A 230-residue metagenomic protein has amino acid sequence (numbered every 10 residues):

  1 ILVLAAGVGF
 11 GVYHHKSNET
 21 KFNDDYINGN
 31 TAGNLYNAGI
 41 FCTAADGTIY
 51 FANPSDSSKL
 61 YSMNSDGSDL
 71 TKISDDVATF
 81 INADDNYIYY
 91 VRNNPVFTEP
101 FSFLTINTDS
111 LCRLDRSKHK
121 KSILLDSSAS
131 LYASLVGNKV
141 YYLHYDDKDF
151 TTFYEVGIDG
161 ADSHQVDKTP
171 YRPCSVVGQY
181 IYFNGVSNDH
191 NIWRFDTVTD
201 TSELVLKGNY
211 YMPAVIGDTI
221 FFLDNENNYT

Functional and structural regions predicted by a protein language model:
I1-F10: Hydrophobic membrane-insertion alpha-helices, especially the h-region of bacterial N-terminal signal peptides
H14-K72: N-terminal, intrinsically disordered, polar/charged segments of Gram-positive cell-envelope systems that serve as
Y36-A44, D75-D85, S127-G137, K168-G178 (+1 more regions): Repeated scaffold domains used in trafficking and secretory/extracellular systems, primarily beta-propellers
Y50-A52, Y89-R92, Y141-H144, Y182-N184 (+1 more regions): Residue position within the beta-strands of beta-propeller blades
S57-Y61, L70, D75-D85, Y89-F103: Post-signal peptide N-terminal segment of secreted/secretory-pathway proteins
S57-Y61, V96-C112, K148-E155, N188-R194 (+1 more regions): Structural motif
N64-S68, L114-H119, V156-A161, F195-D200: Short loop/turn segments that connect beta-strands within beta-propeller blades
L70-T71, S122, S163-H164, E203: A structural motif specific to WD40 beta-propellers
